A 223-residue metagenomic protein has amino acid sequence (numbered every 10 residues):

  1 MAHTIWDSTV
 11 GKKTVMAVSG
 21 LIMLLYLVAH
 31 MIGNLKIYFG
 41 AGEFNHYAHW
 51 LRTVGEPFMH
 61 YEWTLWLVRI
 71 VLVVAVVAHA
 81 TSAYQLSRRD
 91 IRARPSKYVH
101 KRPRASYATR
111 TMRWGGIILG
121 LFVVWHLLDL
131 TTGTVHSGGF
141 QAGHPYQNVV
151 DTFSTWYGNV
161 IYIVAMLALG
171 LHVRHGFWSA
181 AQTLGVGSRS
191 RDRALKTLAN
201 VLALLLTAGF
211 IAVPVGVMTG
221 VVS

Functional and structural regions predicted by a protein language model:
M1-S223: Membrane-embedded alpha-helical bundles that constitute the cytochrome b-like, heme-associated redox core of multi-pass
